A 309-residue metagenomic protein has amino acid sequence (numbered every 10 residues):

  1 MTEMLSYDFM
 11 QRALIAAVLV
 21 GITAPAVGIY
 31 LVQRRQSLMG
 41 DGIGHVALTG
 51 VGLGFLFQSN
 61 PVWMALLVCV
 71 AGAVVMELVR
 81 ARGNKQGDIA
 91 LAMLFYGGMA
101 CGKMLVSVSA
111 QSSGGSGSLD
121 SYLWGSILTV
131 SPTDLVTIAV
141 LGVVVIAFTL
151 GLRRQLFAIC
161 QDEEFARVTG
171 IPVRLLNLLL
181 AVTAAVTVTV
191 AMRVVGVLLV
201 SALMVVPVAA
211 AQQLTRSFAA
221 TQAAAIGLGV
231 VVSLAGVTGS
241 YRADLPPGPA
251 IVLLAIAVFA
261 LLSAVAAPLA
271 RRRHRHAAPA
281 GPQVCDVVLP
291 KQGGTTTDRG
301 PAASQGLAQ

Functional and structural regions predicted by a protein language model:
M1-G21: Membrane-interfacial amphipathic/re-entrant helices at transmembrane-helix boundaries
T2-S6, D120, W124-I127, L228-P268 (+1 more regions): C-terminal binding/interaction regions
D8-R12, L91-L152, L179, G306: Transmembrane helix-bundle core of multi-pass membrane transporters and related energy-transducing complexes
A13-A16, P61-L67, D88-A92, I138-A139 (+2 more regions): Loop-to-transmembrane alpha-helix initiation sites
I29-S113, A211-A223, S240-A243, A267: Short loop segments and helix-boundary regions at transmembrane helix junctions of multi-pass inner-membrane proteins
S131-P207: Helix-loop-helix "hairpin" substructures at the membrane interface of multi-pass membrane proteins
V194-P249: Transmembrane alpha-helical segments in multi-pass inner-membrane proteins
L245-Q309: Cytosolic-side transmembrane-helix boundaries in multi-pass membrane proteins
